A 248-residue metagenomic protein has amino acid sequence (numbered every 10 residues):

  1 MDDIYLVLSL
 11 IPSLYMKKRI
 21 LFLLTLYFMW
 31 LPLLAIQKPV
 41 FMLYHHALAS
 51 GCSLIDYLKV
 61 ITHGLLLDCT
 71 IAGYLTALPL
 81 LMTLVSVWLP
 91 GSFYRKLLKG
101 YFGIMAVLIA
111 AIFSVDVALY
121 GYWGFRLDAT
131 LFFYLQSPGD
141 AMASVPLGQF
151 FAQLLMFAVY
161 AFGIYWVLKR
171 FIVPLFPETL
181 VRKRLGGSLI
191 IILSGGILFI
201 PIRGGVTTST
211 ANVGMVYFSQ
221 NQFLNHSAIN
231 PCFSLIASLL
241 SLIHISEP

Functional and structural regions predicted by a protein language model:
D3-Y5: Intrinsic-disorder-associated, low-complexity terminal segments enriched in Asp/Asn/His/Tyr and depleted of Lys/Arg
Y15-S241: Transmembrane and membrane-interface helices of multi-pass, inner-membrane envelope-modifying transferases
S241-P248: Residue-level detector of conserved catalytic or cofactor/ligand-binding positions in enzyme active sites
